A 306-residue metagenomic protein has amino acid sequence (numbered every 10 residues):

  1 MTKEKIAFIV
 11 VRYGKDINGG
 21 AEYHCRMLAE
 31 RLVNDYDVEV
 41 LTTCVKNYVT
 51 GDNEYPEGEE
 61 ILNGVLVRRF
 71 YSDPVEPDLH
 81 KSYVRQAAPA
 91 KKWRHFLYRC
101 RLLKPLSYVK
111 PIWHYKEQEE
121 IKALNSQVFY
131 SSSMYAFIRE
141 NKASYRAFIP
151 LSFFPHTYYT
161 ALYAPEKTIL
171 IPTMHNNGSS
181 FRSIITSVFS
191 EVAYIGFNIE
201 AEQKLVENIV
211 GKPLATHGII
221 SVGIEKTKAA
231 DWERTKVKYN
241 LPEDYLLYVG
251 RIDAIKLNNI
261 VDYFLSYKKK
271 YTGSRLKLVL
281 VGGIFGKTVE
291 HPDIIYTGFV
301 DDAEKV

Functional and structural regions predicted by a protein language model:
M1-E4, S133-F148, P155-I169, T186-S187 (+2 more regions): Glycosyltransferases and closely related glycan-assembly transferases that use nucleotide-activated donors
M1-K5, E60, D231-L246, Y271-G273: Nucleotide-sugar donor-binding and catalytic loop/hinge architecture of NDP-sugar-dependent glycosyltransferases
M1-S72, A143, D262-T272: N-terminal subdomain of nucleotide-sugar transferases
A7, K238-K256, V261-L265, L278-V279: Conserved donor-binding/catalytic core segment of Leloir-type glycosyltransferases
K46-F129, S133-I138: A conserved catalytic-core segment of Leloir-type glycosyltransferases
V67, T272, V281-V306: Nucleotide-activated donor-binding/catalytic signature segment of Leloir-type glycosyltransferases, i.e., the conserved
I121-A123, Y145, F153-Y158, Y163-R182 (+1 more regions): A short, histidine- and acid-enriched strand-loop-helix "catalytic/donor-clamping" loop that lines the nucleotide-sugar
K167-G178, I185-D231, L241, L247-Y248 (+1 more regions): Donor nucleotide-sugar binding/catalytic pocket of nucleotide-sugar-dependent glycosyltransferases
